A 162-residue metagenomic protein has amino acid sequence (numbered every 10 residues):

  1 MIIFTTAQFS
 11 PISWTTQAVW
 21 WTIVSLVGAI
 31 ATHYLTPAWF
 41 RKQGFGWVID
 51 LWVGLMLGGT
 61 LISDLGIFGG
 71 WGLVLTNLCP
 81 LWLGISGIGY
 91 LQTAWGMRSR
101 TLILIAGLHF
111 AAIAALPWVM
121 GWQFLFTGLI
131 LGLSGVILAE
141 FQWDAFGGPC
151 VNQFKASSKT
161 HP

Functional and structural regions predicted by a protein language model:
M1-S63: Selected alpha-helical membrane-embedding segments in polytopic membrane proteins
I3-F4, G28-A29, T60, L83-T93 (+3 more regions): Helical transmembrane-bundle signal
I3-P11, L65-G70, Y90-M97, A112-G121: Hydrophobic alpha-helical transmembrane segments
S13, R41-V48, F68-L78, R98 (+1 more regions): Membrane-interfacial loop-to-transmembrane-helix junctions in polytopic alpha-helical membrane proteins
Q17-L26, L78-I85, F124-V136: Hydrophobic core segments of alpha-helical transmembrane domains in multi-pass membrane proteins
I30-G46, I88-W95, V136-D144: C-terminal ends of transmembrane helices
M56-A106: Membrane-proximal helix-loop-helix units in multi-pass membrane proteins
G96-P162: Terminal transmembrane helical module of multi-pass membrane proteins
